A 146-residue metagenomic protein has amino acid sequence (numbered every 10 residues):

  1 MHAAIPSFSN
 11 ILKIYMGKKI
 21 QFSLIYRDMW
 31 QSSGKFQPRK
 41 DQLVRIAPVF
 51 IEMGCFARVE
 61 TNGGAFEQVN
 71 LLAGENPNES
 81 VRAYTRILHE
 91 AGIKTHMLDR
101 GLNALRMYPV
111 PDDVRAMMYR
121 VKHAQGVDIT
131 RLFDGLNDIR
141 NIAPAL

Functional and structural regions predicted by a protein language model:
S7-S9: Serine residues within intrinsically disordered or low-complexity segments
L12-F36, E90-Y108: N-terminal small/glycine-rich loop or linker at the start of catalytic domains across soluble metabolic enzymes
I14, V49-E52, L88: A general structural signal for short secondary-structure junctions and capping/turn motifs
W30-P38, A47, Q68, L72: A short N-terminal beta->alpha junction/helix N-cap motif
K40-L43, N78: Short amphipathic alpha-helical segment that frequently serves as the phosphate-/nucleotide-binding helix
Q42-A65, V121-I129: Catalytic domains of carbohydrate-active enzymes, especially glycoside hydrolases
G63-A145: Active-site beta->alpha loop and helix N-cap motifs at the rims of alpha/beta catalytic domains
